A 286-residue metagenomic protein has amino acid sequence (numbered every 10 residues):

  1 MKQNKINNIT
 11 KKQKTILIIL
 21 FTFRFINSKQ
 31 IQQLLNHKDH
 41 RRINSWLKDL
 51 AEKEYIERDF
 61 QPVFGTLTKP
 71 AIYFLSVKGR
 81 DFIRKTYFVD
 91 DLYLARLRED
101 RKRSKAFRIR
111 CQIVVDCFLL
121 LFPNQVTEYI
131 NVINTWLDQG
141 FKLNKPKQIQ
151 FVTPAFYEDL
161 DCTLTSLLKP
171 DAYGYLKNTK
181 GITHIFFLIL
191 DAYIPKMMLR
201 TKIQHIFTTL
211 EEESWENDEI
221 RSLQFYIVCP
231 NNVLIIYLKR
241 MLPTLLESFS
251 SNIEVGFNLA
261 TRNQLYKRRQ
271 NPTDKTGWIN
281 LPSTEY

Functional and structural regions predicted by a protein language model:
M1-K102: Nuclease-adjacent, charged terminal/linker segments that flank catalytic cores
L17, N217-Y286: Non-catalytic C-terminal interaction segments of nucleic acid-processing enzymes
Q30, D116-P123, H205, T209: Amphipathic alpha-helical segments that form well-ordered structural scaffolds and often line/cohere around active
I83-T135: Amphipathic alpha-helical dimerization/coiled-coil segments that flank or bridge DNA-binding/regulatory modules
Y87-E99, F141, F151, F156 (+3 more regions): Inter-domain helical "communication" segments and dimerization helices that couple sensory or membrane-embedded modules
F118-L119, T127-I182, I194-T201: Active-site metal-binding core of divalent-cation-utilizing nuclease and nuclease-like domains
P123-T127, L176-K180, L210-I220, L246: Alpha-helix termini
K169-P170, L190-T244: Catalytic cores of nucleic-acid endonucleases
